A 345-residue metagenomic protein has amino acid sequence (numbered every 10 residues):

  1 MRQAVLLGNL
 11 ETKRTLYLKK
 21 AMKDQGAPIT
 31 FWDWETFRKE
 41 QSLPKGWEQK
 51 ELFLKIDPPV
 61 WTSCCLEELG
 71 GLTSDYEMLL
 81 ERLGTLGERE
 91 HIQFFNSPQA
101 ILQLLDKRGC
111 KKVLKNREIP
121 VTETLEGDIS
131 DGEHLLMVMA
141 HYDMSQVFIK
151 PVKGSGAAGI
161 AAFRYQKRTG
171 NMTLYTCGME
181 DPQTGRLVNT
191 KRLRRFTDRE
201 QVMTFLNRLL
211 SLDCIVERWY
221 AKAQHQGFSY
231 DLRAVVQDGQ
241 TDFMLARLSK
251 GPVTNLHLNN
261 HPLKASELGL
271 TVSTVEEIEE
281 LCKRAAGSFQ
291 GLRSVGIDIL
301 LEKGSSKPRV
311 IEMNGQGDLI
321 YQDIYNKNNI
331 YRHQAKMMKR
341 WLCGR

Functional and structural regions predicted by a protein language model:
M1-V5: Extreme N-terminal starter segment of soluble prokaryotic enzymes
N9-M137: Conserved N-proximal alpha/beta basic substrate-recognition cap immediately N-terminal to, or forming the N-lobe
E11-K13, T36-F37, K153-G156, A221-A223 (+3 more regions): Short, solvent-exposed loop/turn segments at secondary-structure junctions
L86-D213: Active-site nucleotide/adenylate-binding loops and adjacent lid/helix of ATP-dependent enzymes
V147, D242-F243, R309-E312: Protein kinase-like catalytic core scaffold
Q166-R284, D323-N328: ATP-dependent carboxylate/phosphate-activation module, predominantly the ATP-grasp catalytic core and closely related
R233, D298-L300: Short, surface-exposed charged micro-motifs
L256-S294, L301-R345: C-terminal active-site "lid" helix and adjoining low-complexity regulatory extension at the edge of ATP-using catalytic
